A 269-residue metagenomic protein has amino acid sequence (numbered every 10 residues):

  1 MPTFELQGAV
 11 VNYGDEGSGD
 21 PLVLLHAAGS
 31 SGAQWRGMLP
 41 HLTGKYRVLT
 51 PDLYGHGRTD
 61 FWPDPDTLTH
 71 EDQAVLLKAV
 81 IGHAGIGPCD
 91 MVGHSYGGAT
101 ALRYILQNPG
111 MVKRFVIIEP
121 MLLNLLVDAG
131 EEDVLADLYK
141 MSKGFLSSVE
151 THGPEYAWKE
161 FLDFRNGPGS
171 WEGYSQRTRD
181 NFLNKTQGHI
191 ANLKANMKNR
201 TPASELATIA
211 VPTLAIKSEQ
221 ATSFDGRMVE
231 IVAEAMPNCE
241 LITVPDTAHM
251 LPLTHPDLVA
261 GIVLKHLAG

Functional and structural regions predicted by a protein language model:
M1-V10: N-terminal cap/lid segment of alpha/beta-hydrolase-fold proteins
A9-D66: Conserved HGGG/HGGXW glycine-rich cap/lid loop of the alpha/beta-hydrolase fold
P40, L49-Y96, G261: Active-site loop/oxyanion-hole signature of alpha/beta-hydrolase fold enzymes
D52-G57, M121, T247-A248: Short beta-to-alpha linker loops that shape the active-site pocket of alpha/beta-hydrolase fold enzymes
G87-L126: Conserved hydrolase catalytic core segment
E150-I190: Conserved alpha/beta-hydrolase catalytic His-Asp/Glu region
R177-E234, T243: Conserved serine/cysteine hydrolase catalytic core
V244-A260: Catalytic histidine-centered segment of alpha/beta-hydrolase-like enzymes
